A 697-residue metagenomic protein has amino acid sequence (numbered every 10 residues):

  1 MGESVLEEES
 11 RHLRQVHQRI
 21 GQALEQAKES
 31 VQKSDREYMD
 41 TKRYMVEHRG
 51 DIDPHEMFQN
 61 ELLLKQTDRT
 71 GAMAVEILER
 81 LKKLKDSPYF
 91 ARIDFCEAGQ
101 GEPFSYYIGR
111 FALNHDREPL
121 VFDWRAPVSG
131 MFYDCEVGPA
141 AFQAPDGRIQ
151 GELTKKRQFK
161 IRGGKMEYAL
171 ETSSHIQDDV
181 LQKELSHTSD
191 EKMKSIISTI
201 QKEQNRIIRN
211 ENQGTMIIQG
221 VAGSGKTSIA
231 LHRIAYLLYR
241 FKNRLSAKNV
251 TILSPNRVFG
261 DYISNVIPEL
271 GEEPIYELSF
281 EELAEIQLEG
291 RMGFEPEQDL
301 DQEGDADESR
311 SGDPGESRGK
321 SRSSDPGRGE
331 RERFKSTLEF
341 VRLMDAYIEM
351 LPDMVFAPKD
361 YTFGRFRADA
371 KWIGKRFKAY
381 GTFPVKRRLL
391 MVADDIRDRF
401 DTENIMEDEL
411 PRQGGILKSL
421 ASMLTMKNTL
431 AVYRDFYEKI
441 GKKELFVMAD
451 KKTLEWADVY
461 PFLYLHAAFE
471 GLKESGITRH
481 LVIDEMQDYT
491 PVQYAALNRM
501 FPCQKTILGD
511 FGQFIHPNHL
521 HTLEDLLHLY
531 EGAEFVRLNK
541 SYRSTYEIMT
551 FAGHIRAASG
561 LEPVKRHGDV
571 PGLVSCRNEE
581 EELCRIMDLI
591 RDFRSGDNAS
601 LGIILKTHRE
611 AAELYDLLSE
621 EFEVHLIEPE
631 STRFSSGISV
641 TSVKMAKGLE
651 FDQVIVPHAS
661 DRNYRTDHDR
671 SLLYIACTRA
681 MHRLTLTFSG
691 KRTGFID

Functional and structural regions predicted by a protein language model:
M1-D35, M39, K183-E297, K320 (+2 more regions): P-loop NTPase Walker
M1-I197, Q201, N205-R206, T693: Extended, charged low-complexity regulatory segments
K85, A91-I93, Q100-P103, E470 (+3 more regions): Domain-scale macromolecular recognition modules
R92-D94, Q158, I217, I252 (+1 more regions): A structural signal for short, well-ordered beta-strand segments and their strand-loop junctions that often border
I93-F95, I161, A346, S575 (+1 more regions): Hydrophobic side chains in beta-strands
S186, D190, E330, F334 (+4 more regions): Conserved phosphate/pyrophosphate-binding and hydrolysis machinery centered on Walker-type P-loop NTPases, extending
L238-L481, D488-A496, Q504, G512: Alpha-helical nucleic-acid-binding subdomain of P-loop helicases immediately C-terminal to the Walker A/P-loop
K248, R257-N265, E269-E273, L278-E285 (+3 more regions): Conserved helicase motor core of SF1/SF2 NTP-dependent helicases
